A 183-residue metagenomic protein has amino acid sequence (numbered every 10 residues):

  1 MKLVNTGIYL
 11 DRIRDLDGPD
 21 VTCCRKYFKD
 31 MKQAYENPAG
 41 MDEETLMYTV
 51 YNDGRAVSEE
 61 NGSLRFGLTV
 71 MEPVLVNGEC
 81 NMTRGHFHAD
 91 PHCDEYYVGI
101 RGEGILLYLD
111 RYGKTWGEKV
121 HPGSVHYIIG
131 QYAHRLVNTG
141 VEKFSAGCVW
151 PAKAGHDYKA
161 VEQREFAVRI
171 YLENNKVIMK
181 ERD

Functional and structural regions predicted by a protein language model:
L3-D15: Low-complexity, Ser/Thr/Pro/Gly-rich disordered linker/stalk regions
I13-P122, T139-F144, V149-D183: Active-site region of the double-stranded beta-helix
Y132-R135: Short, charged beta-turn/beta-strand-edge "cap" motif at the junction between a beta-strand and an adjacent loop
